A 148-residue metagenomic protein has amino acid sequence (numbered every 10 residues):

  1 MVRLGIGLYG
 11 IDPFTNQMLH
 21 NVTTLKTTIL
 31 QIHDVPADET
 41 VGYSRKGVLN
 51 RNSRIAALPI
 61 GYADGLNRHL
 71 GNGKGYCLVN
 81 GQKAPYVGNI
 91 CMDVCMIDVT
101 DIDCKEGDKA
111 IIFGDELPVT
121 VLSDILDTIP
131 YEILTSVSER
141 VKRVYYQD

Functional and structural regions predicted by a protein language model:
M1-D148: Active-site anion/phosphate-binding pocket segments in diverse small-molecule metabolic enzymes
